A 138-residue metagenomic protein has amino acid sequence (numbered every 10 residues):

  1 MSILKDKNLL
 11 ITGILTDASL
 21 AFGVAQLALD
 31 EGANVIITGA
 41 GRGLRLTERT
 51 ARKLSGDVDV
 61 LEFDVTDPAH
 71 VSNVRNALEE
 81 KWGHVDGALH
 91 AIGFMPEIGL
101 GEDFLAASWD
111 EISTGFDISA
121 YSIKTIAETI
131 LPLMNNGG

Functional and structural regions predicted by a protein language model:
S2-I37: Canonical Rossmann dinucleotide-binding motif of NAD(H)/NADP(H)-dependent dehydrogenases/reductases, specifically
T12, F63, V85-L100, S119: Rossmann-fold scaffold of SDR-type NAD(P)-dependent oxidoreductases
E31-R49: Conserved glycine-rich Rossmann-like NAD(P)H-binding loop of the short-chain dehydrogenase/reductase
A51-A69: Rossmann-fold cofactor-recognition segment
D57, K81-V85, I112: Local beta-strand N-terminus motif with an aromatic residue
T66-K81: Conserved Rossmann-fold cofactor-binding substructure of NAD(P)-dependent oxidoreductases
N76-E80, G93-F94, T114-G138: Amphipathic alpha-helical dimer-interface segment in Rossmann-like NAD(P)H-dependent oxidoreductases
D86, G101-T125: Catalytic Tyr-X3-Lys loop
